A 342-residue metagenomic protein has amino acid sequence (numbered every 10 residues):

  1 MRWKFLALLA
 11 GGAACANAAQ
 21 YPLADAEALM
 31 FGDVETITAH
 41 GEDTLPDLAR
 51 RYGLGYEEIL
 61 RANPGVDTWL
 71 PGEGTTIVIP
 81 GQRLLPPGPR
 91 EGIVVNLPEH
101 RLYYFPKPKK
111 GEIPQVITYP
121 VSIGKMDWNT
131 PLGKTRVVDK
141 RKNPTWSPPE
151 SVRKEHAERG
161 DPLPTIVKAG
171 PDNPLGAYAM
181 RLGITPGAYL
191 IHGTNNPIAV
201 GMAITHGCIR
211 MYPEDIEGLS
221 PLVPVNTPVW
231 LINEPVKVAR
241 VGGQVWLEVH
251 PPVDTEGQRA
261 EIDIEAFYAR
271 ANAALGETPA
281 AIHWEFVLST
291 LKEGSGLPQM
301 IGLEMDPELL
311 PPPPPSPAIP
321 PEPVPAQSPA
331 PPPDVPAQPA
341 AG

Functional and structural regions predicted by a protein language model:
A7-A18: Hydrophobic h-region of N-terminal signal peptides that target proteins for export in Gram-negative bacteria
Q20-G53: Primarily a LysM-type cell-wall glycan-binding module
L23-E27, G81-E99, K109, R240-V241: Intrinsically disordered, low-complexity Ser/Thr-rich linker and spacer segments in cell-wall-related proteins
H40-L70, E112-Q115: LysM (lysin motif) carbohydrate-binding repeats in extracellular/periplasmic proteins that recognize
E42, G72-I77, N226-V229: Loop/turn positions that initiate beta-strands
E42, P64-G65, P80-L84, P98-H100 (+8 more regions): Solvent-exposed coil/turn segments that connect beta secondary-structure elements in extracytoplasmic/periplasmic
E57-V66, T75-G92, I117-G124, G160-V167 (+2 more regions): N-terminal post-signal-peptidase region of extra-cytosolic proteins
V152-A341: Exported/periplasmic cell-wall-interacting domains
